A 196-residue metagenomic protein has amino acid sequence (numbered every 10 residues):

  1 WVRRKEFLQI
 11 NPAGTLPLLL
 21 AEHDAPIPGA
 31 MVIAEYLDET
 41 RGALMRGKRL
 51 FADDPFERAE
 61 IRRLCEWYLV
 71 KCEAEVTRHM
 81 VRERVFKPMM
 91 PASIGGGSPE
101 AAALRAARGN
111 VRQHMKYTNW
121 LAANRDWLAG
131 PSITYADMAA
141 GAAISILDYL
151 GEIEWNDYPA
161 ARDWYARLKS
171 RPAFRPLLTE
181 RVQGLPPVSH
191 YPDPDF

Functional and structural regions predicted by a protein language model:
W1-P99, D195: GST-like domain detector, emphasizing the conserved glutathione-binding G-site in the N-terminal thioredoxin-like
N11, R41-M45, A122, G151 (+1 more regions): A broad structural signal for alpha-helix termini and local helix breaks/kinks
R46-D53, V76-T77, L128-P131, N156 (+1 more regions): Short, hydrophobic secondary-structure boundary micro-motifs
E60-R63, D163, P176: Short, solvent-exposed alpha-helical surface patches in well-structured domains
Y68-S170: GST-like fold's C-terminal all-alpha helical module
R181-F196: Acidic/histidine-enriched, glycine/proline-rich intrinsically disordered or flexible terminal extensions
